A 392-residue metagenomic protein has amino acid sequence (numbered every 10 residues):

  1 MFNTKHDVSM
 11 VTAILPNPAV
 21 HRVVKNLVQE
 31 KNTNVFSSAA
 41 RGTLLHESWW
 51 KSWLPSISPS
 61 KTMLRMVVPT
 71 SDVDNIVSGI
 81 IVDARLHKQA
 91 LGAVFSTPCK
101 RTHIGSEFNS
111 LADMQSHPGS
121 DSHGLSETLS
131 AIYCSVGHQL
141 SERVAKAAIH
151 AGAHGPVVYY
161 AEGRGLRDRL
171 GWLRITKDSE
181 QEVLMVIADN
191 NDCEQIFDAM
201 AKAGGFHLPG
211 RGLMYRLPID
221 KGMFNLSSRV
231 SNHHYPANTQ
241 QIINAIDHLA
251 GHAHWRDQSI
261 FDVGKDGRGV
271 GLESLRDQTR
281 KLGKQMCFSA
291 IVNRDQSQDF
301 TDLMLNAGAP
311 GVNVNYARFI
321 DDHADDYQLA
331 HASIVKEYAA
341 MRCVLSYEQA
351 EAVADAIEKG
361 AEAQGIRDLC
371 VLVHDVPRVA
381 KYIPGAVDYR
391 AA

Functional and structural regions predicted by a protein language model:
M1-A392: Positively charged, small/polar-rich N-terminal and surface patches that mediate targeting and assembly and bind
